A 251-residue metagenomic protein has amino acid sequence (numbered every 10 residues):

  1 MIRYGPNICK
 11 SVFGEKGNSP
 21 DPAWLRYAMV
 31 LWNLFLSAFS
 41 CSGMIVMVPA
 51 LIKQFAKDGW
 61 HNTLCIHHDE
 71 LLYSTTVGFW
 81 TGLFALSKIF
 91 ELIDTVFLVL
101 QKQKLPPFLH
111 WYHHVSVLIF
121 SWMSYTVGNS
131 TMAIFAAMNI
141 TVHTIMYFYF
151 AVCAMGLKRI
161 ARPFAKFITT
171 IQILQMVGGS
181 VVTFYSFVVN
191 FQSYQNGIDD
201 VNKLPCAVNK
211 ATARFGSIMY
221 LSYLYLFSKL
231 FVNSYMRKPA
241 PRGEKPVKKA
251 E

Functional and structural regions predicted by a protein language model:
M1-F135, C153-T169, L174, G178-E251: Membrane-helix and juxtamembrane interface regions of eukaryotic multi-pass membrane proteins
M138-Y147: Generic alpha-helical transmembrane segments
F148-V152: A conserved long alpha-helix in the C-terminal portion of kinase-like catalytic domains
